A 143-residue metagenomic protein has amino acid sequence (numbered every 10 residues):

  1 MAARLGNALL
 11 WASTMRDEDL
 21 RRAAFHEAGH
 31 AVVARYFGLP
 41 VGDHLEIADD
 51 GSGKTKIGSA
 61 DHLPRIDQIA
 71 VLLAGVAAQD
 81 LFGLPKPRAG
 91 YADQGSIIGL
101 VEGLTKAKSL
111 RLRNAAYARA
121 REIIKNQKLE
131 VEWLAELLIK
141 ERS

Functional and structural regions predicted by a protein language model:
A2-S143: Soluble catalytic regions of large protease machineries
